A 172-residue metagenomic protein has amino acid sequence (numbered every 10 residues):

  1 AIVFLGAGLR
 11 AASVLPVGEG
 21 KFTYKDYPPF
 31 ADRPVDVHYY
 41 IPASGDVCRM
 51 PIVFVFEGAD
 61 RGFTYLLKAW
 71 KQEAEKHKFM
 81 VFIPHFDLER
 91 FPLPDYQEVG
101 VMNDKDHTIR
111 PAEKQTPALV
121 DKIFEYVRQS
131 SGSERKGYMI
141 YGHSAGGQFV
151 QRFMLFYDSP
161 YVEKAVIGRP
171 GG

Functional and structural regions predicted by a protein language model:
A1-A7: Bacterial N-terminal signal peptides
L9-I52, Y65, K76-H77, K105-T108 (+7 more regions): A domain-start/cap signature at the N-terminus of enzymes
G45-M50, V55-P92: Short substrate-entry loop that stabilizes the transition state in hydrolases
G58-A59, F86-D87, H143-A145, P170-G171: An acidic- and aromatic-residue-enriched active-site/binding cleft used to recognize and process polar
K68-K71, Y96-E98, L155-F156: Short, glycine/charged-enriched secondary-structure capping and boundary segments
F86-D87, G132-I140: Surface-exposed patches in mature extracellular/periplasmic domains of secreted proteins
F86-K114: Cap/lid segment of the alpha/beta-hydrolase catalytic domain
A118-K136: Conserved acidic catalytic loop of the alpha/beta-hydrolase fold
